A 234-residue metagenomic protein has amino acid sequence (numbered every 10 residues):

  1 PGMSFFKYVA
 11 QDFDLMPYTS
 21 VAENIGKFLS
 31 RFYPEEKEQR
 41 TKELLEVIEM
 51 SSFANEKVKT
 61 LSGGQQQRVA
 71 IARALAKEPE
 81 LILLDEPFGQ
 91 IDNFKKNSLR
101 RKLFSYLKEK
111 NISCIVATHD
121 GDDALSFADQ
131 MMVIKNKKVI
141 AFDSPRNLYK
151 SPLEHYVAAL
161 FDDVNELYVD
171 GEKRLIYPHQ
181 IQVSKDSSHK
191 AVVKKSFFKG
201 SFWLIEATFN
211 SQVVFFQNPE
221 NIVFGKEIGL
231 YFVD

Functional and structural regions predicted by a protein language model:
D14-E38, V47: ABC-type ATPase nucleotide-binding domains, specifically the catalytic core motifs of the NBD
E36-F53, S105: Conserved ABC ATPase "signature" region
K57-L61, Q65: Conserved ABC ATPase signature
A76-E80: A short, proline-enriched helix->beta-strand linker immediately N-terminal to the Walker B motif in ABC-type P-loop
I82-E86: Catalytic Walker B motif of ABC-type/P-loop ATPase nucleotide-binding domains
N136-K137: Conserved ABC ATPase "signature" C-loop
K173-D234: Non-catalytic connector elements of ABC transporters
